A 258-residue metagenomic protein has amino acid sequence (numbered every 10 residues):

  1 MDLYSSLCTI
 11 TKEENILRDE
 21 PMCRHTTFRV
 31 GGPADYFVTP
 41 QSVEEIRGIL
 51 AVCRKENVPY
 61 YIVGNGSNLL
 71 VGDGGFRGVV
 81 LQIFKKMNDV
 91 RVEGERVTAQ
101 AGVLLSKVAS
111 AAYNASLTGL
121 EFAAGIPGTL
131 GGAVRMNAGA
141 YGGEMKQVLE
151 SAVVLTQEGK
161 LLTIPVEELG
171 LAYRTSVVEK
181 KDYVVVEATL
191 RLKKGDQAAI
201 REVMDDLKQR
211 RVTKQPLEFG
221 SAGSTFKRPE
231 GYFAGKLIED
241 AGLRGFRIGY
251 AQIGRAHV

Functional and structural regions predicted by a protein language model:
M1-L130: Anion-binding (especially nucleotide phosphate/pyrophosphate-binding) glycine-rich loop and adjoining beta-alpha core
D2, C23, Q41-E44, V103 (+9 more regions): Conserved active-site and cofactor/substrate-binding residues in soluble primary-metabolism enzymes
S6, G48, K107-A111, S151 (+3 more regions): Alpha-helical scaffold segments in soluble metabolic enzymes
L17-R18, L69, L155-H257: Phosphate/pyrophosphate- and phosphate-bearing ligand-binding catalytic cores of soluble enzymes
H25, M87, L149-S151, G223 (+1 more regions): Short, acidic/polar N-cap/turn motifs at the starts of alpha helices
F28, G142-G143, P216: Short Gly/Pro-enriched turn/cap motifs at secondary-structure boundaries
G32, V38-V43, L70-N88, R135-V166 (+1 more regions): Structural signature of FAD isoalloxazine-binding scaffolds in flavoprotein oxidoreductases
A109-E150, T156, S221, T225: A gly/ser-rich beta-alpha-beta helix-loop segment of oxidoreductase catalytic cores
